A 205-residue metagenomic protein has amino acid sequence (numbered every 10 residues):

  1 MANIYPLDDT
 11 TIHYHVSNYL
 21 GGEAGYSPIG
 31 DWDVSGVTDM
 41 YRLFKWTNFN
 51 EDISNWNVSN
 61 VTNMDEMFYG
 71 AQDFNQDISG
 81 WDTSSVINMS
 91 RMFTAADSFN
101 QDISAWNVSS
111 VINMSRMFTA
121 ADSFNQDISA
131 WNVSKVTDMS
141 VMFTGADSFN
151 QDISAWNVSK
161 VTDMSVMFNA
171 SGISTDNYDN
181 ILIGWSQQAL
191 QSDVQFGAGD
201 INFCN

Functional and structural regions predicted by a protein language model:
M1-N205: Negatively charged
